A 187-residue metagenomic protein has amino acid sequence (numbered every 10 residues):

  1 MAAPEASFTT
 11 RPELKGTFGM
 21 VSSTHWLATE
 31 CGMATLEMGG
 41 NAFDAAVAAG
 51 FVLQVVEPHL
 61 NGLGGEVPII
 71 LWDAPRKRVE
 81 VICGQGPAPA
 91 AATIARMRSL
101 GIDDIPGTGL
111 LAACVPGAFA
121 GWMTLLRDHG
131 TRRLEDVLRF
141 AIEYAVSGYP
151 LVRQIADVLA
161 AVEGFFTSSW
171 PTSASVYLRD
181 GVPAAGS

Functional and structural regions predicted by a protein language model:
M1-E30, A34, A42-S187: Noncatalytic scaffold domains of N-terminal-nucleophile
